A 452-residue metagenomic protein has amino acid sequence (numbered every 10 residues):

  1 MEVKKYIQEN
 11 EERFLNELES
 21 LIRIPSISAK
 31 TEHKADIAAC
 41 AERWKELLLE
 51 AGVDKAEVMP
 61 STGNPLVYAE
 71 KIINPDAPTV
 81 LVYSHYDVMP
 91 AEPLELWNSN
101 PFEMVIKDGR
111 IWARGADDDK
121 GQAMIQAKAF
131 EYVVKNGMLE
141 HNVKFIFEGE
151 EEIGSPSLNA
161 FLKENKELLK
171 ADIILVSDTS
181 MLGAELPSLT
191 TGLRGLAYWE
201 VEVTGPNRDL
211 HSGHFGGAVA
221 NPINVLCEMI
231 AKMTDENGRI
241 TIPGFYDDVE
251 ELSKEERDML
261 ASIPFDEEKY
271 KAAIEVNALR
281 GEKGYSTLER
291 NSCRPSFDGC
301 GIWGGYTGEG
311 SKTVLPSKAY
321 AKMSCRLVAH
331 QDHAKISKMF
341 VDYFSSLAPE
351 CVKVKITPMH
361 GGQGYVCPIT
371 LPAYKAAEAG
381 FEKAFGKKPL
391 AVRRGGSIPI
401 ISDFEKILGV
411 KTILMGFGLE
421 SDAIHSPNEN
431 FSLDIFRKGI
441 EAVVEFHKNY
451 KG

Functional and structural regions predicted by a protein language model:
M1-L94, K318, K335: N-terminal helical capping/dimerization or prosegment-like subdomains of hydrolases acting on amide or phosphate bonds
A77-F147, K438: Active-site metal-coordination/substrate-binding segment of hydrolases, especially metallo-dependent peptidases
Y86-V88, R110, I146-G154, S177-M181 (+3 more regions): Acidic, glycine-rich active-site loops and adjacent beta-strand->loop/helix elements that engage anionic groups
D117-G192: Acidic/histidine-rich catalytic neighborhood of metal-dependent amide-processing enzymes
G183-A184, T241-K318, R326-D342, L347 (+1 more regions): An extended, acidic, His-containing surface patch that forms the Zn2+-binding/catalytic region of metallohydrolases
S188-T204: Flexible glycine/proline-rich, aromatic-decorated loop/lid segments
G216-N237: A short core secondary-structure module
